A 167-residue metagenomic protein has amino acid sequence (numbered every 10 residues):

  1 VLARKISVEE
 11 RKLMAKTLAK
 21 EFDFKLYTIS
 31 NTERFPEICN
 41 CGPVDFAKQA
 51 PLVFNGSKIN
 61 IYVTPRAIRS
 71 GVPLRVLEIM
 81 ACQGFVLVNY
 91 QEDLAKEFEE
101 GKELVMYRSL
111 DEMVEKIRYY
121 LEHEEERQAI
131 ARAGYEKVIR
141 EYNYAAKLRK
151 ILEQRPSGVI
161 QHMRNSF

Functional and structural regions predicted by a protein language model:
V1-R69, F85-L87, Q91-L94: Nucleotide-sugar donor-binding catalytic core of glycosyltransferases
P51, L74-A81, A95: Short alpha-helical segment that forms part of, or immediately flanks, the ligand-binding pocket in carbohydrate-active
R69-S70, H123: Short helix-capping/hinge SLiMs at alpha-helix to coil transitions
A95-K116: Change "using UDP/GDP/dTDP sugars" to "using nucleotide sugars
V114-F167: C-terminal amphipathic helix plus adjacent low-complexity, charged tail appended to glycosyltransferase catalytic
